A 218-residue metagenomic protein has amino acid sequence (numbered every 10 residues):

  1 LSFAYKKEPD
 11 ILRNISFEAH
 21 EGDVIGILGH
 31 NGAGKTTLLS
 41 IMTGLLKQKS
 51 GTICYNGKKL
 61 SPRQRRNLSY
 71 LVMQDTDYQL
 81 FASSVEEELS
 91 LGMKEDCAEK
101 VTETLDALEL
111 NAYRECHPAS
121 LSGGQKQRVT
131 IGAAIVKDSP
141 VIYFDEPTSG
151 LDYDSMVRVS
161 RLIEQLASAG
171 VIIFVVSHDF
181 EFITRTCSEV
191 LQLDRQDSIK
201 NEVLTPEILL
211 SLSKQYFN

Functional and structural regions predicted by a protein language model:
L28-H30: The feature captures the beta-strand-to-loop junction immediately N-terminal to the Walker
T43: Helix-to-loop junction immediately C-terminal to a conserved catalytic motif
A98-Y113: Conserved ABC ATPase "signature" region
H117-L121, Q125: Conserved ABC ATPase signature
I142-D145: Catalytic Walker B motif of ABC-type/P-loop ATPase nucleotide-binding domains
S177-H178: H-loop/switch region of ABC-family ATPase nucleotide-binding domains
D197-N218: Conserved beta-strand-loop-alpha-helix hinge in the C-terminal portion of ABC ATPase nucleotide-binding domains
